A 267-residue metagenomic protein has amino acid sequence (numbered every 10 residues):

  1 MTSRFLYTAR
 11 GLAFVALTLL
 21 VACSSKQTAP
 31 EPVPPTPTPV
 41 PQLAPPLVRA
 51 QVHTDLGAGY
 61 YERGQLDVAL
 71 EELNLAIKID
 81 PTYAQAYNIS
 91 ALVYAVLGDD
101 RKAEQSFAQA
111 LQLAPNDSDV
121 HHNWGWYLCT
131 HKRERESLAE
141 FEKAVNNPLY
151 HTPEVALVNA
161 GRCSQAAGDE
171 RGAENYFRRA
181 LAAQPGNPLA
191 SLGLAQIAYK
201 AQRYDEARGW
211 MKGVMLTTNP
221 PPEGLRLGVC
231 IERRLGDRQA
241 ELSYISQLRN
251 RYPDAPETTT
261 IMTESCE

Functional and structural regions predicted by a protein language model:
L19-P41: Bacterial Sec signal peptide processing site at the extreme N-terminus
P45, I79, L113, N147-L149 (+3 more regions): Structural marker of alpha-solenoid helical repeat scaffolds
R49, Y83, D117, H151-P153 (+3 more regions): Residue-level recognition of tetratricopeptide repeat
D55, N88-I89, N123, L157-N159 (+2 more regions): Canonical tetratricopeptide repeat
A86, V120, E154-A156, A190 (+2 more regions): TPR alpha-solenoid repeat register
